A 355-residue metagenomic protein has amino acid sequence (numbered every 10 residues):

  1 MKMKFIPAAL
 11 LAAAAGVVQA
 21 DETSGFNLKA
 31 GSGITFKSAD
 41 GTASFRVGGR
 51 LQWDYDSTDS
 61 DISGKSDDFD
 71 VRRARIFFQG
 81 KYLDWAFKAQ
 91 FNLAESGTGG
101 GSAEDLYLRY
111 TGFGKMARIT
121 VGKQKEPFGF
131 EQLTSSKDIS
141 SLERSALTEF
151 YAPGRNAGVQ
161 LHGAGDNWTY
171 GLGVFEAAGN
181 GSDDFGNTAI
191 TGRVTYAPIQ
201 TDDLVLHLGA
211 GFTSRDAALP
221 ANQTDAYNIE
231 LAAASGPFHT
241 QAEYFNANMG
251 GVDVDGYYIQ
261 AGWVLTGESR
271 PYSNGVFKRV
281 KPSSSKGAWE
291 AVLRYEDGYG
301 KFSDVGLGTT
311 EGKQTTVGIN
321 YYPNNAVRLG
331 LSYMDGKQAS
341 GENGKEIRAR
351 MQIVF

Functional and structural regions predicted by a protein language model:
M1-A20: Gram-negative bacterial Sec-dependent N-terminal signal peptides
I6-A8, L108, A247, G300: Short amphipathic alpha-helical "recognition" segments used for binding
E22-N27, D59-S63, T134, F212 (+1 more regions): Outer-membrane beta-barrel pore domains
G25, K29-S214, V254, Y258-S283 (+1 more regions): Outer membrane beta-barrel
